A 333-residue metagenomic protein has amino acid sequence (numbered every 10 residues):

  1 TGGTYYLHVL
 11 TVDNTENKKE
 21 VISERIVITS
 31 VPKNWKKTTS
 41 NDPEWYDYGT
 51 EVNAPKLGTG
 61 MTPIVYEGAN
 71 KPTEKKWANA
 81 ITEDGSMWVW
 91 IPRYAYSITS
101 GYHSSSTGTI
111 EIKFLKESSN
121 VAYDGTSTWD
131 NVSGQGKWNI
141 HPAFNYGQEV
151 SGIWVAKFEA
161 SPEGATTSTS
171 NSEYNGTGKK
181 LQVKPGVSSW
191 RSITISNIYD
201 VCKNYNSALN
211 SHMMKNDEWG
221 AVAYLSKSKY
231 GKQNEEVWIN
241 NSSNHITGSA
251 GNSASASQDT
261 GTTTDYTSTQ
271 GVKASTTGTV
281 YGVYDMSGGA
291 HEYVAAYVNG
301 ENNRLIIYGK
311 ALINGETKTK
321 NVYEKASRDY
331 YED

Functional and structural regions predicted by a protein language model:
T1-T4: Surface-exposed, short loops/turns at beta-strand junctions within beta-sandwich domains
Y6-V12: Extracellular recognition modules
N14, Y94-S97, F158-P162, A296-N299: Acidic glycine-/aspartate-rich tracts in secreted/extracellular proteins
T15-S30: Extracellular fibronectin type III
T29-G136: N-terminal module-boundary/linker segments of secreted carbohydrate-active enzymes
D84-G85, T107, E117-M286: Short aromatic-cysteine micro-motif
M87-V89, R93-A95, L209-A221, Q258-D333: Short, conserved beta-strand/loop elements in beta-sheet-dominated catalytic cores that frequently flank divalent-metal
